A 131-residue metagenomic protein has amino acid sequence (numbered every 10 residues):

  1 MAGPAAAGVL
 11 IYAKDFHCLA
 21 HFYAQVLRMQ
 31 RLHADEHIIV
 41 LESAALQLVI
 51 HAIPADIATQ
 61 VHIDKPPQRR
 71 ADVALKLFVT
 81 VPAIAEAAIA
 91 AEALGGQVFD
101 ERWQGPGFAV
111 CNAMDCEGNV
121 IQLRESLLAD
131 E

Functional and structural regions predicted by a protein language model:
M1-A7, M29-T80, E86-M114, E125-E131: Vicinal oxygen chelate
L10-Y12: A conserved hydrophobic helix/loop-capping motif in glycosyltransferases and polysaccharide synthases
L19-A24, A91, G118: Conserved active-site tyrosine of GNAT-family acetyltransferases
